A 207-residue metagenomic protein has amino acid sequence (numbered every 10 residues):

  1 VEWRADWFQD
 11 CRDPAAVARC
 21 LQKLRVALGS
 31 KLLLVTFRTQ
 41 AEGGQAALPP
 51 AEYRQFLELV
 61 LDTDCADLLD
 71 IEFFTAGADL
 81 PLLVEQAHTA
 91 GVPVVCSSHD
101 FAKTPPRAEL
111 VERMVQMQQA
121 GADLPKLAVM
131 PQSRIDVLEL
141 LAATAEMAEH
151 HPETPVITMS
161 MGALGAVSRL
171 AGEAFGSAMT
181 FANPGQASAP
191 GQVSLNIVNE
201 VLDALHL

Functional and structural regions predicted by a protein language model:
V1-E2, A143: Short intrinsically disordered, low-complexity coil segments enriched in acidic
W3-T89, V95, H99-T104: Active-site beta->alpha loop and helix N-cap motifs at the rims of alpha/beta catalytic domains
E58, L68, F73-L207: Catalytic alpha/beta core domains of metabolic enzymes, predominantly
